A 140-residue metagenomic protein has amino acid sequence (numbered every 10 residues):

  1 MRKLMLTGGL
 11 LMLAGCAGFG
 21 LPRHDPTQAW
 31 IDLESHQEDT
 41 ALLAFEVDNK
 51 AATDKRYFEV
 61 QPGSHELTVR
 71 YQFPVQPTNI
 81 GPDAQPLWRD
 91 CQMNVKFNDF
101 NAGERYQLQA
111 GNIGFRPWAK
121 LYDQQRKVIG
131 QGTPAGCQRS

Functional and structural regions predicted by a protein language model:
M1-A17: Sec-dependent bacterial lipoprotein signal peptides
C16-S140: Short loop/turn and low-complexity linker motifs enriched in small/turn-promoting residues
